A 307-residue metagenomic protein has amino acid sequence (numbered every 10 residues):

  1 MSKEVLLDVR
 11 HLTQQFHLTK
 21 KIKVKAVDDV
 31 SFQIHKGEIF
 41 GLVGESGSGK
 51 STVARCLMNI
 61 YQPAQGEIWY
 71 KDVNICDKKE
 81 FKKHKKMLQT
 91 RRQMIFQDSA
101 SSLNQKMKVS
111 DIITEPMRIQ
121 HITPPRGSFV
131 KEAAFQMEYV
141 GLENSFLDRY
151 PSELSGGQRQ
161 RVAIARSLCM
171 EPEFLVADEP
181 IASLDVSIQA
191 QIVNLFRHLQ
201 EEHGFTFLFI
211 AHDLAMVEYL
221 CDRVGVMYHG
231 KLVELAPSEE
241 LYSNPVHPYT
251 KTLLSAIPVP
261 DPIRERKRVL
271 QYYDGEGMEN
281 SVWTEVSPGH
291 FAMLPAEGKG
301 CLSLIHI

Functional and structural regions predicted by a protein language model:
K3-V5, P237-S303: Charged, flexible cofactor/metal-binding loops and thiol motifs
M58: Helix-to-loop junction immediately C-terminal to a conserved catalytic motif
G66-D77: Conserved ABC transporter NBD signature motif
G127-S145, L254: Conserved ABC ATPase "signature" region
Y150-L154, Q158: Conserved ABC ATPase signature
E171: Conserved catalytic motifs of ABC-family nucleotide-binding domains
